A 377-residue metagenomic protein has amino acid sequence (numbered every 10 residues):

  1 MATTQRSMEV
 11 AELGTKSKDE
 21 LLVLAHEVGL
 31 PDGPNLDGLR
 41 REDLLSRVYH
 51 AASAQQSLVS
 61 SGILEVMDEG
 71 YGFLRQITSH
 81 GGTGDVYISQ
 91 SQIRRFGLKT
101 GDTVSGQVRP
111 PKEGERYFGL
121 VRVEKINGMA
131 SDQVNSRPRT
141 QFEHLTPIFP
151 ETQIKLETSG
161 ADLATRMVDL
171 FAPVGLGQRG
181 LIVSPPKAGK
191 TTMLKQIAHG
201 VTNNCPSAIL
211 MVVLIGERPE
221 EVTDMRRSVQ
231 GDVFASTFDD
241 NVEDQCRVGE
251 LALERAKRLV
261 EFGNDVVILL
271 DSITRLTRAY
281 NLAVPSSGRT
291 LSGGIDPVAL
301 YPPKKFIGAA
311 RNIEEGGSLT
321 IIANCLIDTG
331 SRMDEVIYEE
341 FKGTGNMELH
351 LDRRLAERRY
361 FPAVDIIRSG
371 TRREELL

Functional and structural regions predicted by a protein language model:
M1-Q55: Basic helix-extension-helix modules of the SAP/HeH family
V10-T15, P34-R41, S60-S61, M67 (+11 more regions): Conserved phosphate/pyrophosphate-binding and hydrolysis machinery centered on Walker-type P-loop NTPases, extending
S17-V23, Q133-R137, G180, T202: OB-fold/S1-family RNA-binding modules
L21, L44, G72, S89 (+6 more regions): Residue-level signature of catalytic and energy-coupling elements of molecular machines, predominantly ATP/GTP-dependent
D37-N135: N-terminal "pre-motor" subdomain/linker immediately upstream of P-loop NTPase catalytic cores
V48, L64-D68, Q76-T78, V108 (+13 more regions): Flexible glycine-/small-residue-rich
L98, P111-I182, A188: P-loop NTP-binding catalytic core
A188-G189, I197-L377: P-loop NTPase catalytic core
